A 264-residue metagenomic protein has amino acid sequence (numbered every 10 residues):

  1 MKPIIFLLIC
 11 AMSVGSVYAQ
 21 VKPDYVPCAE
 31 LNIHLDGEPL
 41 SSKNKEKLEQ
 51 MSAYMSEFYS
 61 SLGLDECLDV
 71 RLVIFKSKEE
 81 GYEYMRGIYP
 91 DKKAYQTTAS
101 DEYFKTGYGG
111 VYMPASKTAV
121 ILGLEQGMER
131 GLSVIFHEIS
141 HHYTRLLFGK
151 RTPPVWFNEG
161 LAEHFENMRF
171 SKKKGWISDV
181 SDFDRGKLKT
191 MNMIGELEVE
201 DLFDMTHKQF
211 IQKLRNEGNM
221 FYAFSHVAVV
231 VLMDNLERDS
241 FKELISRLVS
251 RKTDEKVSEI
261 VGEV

Functional and structural regions predicted by a protein language model:
P3-S13, A19: Sec-dependent N-terminal signal peptides
V14-V17, S42, A53, E259: Compositionally biased regions
V17-Y18, V229: Oligomerization/assembly interface segments of phage tail-like spikes and tubes
V21-P153: Juxtacatalytic substrate-recognition/specificity segment
Y103-Y112, G149-V264: Acidic/His/Gly-enriched intrinsically disordered linker/tail segments that often contain short helix/coil "MoRF-like"
